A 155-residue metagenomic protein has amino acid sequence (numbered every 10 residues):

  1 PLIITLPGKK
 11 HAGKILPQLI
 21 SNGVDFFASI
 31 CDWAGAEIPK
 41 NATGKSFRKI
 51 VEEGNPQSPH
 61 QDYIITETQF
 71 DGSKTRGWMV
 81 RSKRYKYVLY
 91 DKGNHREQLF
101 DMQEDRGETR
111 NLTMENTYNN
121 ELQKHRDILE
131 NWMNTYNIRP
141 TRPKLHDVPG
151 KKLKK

Functional and structural regions predicted by a protein language model:
P1-A12, Q18, N22: Histidine-centered active-site microenvironments of extracellular/periplasmic hydrolases and transferases
K10-A12, V24-F27, D32-Q98, M102 (+7 more regions): C-terminal cap/loop subdomain of S1 sulfatases and analogous C-terminal strand-loop tails that border
I20-S21, N116-N119: Soluble non-cytosolic domains of exported or imported proteins
N111-M114: Phosphate-coordinating loops and pocket residues in cytosolic domains that bind phosphorylated ligands
H125-L129: Short amphipathic alpha-helical coiled-coil/interface segments
